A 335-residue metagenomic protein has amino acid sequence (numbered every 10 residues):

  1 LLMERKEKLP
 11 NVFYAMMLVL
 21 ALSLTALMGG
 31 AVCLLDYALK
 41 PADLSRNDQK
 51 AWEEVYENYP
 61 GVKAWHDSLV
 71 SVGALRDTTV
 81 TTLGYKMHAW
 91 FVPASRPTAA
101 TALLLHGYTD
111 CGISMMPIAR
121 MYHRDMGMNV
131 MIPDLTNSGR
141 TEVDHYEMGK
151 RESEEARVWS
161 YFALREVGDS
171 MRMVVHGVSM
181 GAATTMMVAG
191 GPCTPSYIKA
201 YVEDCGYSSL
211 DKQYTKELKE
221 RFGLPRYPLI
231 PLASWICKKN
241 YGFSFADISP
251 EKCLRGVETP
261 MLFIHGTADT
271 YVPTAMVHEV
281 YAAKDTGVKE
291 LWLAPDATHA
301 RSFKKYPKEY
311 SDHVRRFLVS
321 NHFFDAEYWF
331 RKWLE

Functional and structural regions predicted by a protein language model:
L9-V80, Y328: An N-terminal hydrophobic leader/cap segment in hydrolases
Y108-Y122: The serine-hydrolase catalytic nucleophile loop
I118, P250, T259, P273-A282: Short alpha-helix in the alpha/beta-hydrolase fold that links the catalytic acid
A119-E142: Conserved alpha/beta-hydrolase
T136-R172: Catalytic nucleophile-loop/oxyanion-hole region of alpha/beta-hydrolase and closely related hydrolase-like folds
M187-F243: Hydrolase active-site cap/lid region
G256-E258, F263-H265, D269: Short beta-strand/loop motif that positions the catalytic acidic residue of the alpha/beta-hydrolase fold
A297-P307: Catalytic histidine-centered segment of alpha/beta-hydrolase-like enzymes
